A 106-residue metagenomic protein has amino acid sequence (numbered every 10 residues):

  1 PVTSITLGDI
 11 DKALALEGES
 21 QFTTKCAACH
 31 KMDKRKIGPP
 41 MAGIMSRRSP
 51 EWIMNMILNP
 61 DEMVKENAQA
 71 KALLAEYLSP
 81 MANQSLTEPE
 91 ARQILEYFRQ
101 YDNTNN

Functional and structural regions predicted by a protein language model:
P1-Q21: Electrostatic cytochrome c docking/interface patches
V2-I5, K31, K71-L73, P80: Sequence context of c-type cytochrome heme-c attachment sites
L14, F22-K25, D33, I37 (+2 more regions): Short pre-active-site segment immediately N-terminal to redox-active cysteine/selenocysteine motifs in thiol-based
A15, E19, K31-E62: Gly/Gly-Pro-rich "capping" loops immediately C-terminal to redox-active cysteine motifs in periplasmic/lumenal
T23, K31, L58-N59, E96-Q100: Residues at helix-coil transition
A28: Short, cysteine/histidine-rich loop/knuckle motifs that typically chelate Zn2+
I37-I44, D61-A91: Axial heme c-ligation environment in periplasmic c-type cytochrome domains
E51-M56, S79-N106: C-terminal capping alpha-helices of c-type cytochrome domains
